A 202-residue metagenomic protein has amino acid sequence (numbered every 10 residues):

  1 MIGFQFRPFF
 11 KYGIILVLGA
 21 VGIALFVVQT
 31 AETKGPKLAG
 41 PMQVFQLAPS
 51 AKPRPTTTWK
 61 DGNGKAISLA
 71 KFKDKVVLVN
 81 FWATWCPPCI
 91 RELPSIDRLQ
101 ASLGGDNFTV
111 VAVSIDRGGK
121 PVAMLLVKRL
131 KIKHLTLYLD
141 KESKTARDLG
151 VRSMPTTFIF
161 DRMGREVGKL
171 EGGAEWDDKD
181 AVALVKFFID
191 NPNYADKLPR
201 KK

Functional and structural regions predicted by a protein language model:
M1-F9: Short, Lys/Arg-rich N-terminal segment immediately upstream of the first membrane anchor
Y12-F26: Hydrophobic membrane-insertion alpha-helices, especially the h-region of bacterial N-terminal signal peptides
A24-T56, A195-K202: N-proximal helix/coil linker or "cap" segments that precede and/or mark the start of modular domains
T56-V77: A short beta-strand-turn-helix
K73, F81-R98: Conserved redox-active cysteine motifs that mediate thiol-disulfide chemistry, especially di-cysteine Cys-X(1-2)-Cys
I90-L130, K141-D148, L198: Structural microenvironment flanking redox-active thiols in thiol-disulfide oxidoreductases
L125-H134, D140-D190: Thiol/disulfide oxidoreductase modules built on the thioredoxin-like
